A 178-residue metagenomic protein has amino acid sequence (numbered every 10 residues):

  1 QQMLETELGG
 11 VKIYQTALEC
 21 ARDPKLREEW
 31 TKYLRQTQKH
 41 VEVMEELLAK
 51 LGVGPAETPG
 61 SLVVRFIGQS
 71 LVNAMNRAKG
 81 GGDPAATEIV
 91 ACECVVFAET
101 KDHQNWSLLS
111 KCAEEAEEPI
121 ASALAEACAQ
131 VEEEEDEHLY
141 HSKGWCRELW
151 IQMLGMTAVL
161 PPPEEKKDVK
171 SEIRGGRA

Functional and structural regions predicted by a protein language model:
Q1-M3, E7-Q15, R22-L26, W30-Q36 (+1 more regions): Short N-terminal signal/transit or membrane-insertion segments and the immediately adjacent low-complexity/disordered
Q2-E19, L62-P119, E126-A129: Acidic/histidine-rich alpha-helical segments that form the ligand environment of transition-metal centers
T6, Q36-H40, Q130-E134: A short structural micro-motif
Q15-R22, E45-G52, S110-E117, K143 (+1 more regions): A structural signal for long alpha-helical coiled-coils and helix-turn connectors that form the cytosolic signaling
K25-L71, S142-W145: Conserved alpha-helical segments that form or flank metal/cofactor-binding pockets of metalloenzymes
A91-G176: Preference for long, well-ordered alpha-helical segments
